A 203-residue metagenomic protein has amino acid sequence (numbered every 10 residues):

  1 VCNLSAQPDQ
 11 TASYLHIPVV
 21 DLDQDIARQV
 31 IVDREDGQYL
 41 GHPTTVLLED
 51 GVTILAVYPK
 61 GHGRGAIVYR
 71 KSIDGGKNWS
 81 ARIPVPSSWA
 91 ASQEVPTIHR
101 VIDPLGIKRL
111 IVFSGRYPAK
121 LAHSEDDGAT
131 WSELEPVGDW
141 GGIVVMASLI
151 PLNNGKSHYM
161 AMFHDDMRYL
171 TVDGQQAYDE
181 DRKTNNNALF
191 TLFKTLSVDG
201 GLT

Functional and structural regions predicted by a protein language model:
V1-S5: C-terminal segment of classical bacterial N-terminal signal peptides
Q7-T203: Asp-box/BNR beta-propeller blade signature and adjacent active/binding-site loops in extracellular glycan-interacting
